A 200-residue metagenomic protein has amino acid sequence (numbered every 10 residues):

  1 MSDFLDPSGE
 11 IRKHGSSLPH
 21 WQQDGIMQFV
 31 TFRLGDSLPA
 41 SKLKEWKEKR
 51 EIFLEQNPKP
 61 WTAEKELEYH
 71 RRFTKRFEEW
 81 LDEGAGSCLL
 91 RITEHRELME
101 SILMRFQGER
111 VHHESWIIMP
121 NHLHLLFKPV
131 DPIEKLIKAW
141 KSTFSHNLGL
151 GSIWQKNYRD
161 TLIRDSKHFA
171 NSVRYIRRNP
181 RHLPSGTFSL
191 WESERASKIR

Functional and structural regions predicted by a protein language model:
M1-R200: Short catalytic/metal-binding and nucleic-acid-binding patches
